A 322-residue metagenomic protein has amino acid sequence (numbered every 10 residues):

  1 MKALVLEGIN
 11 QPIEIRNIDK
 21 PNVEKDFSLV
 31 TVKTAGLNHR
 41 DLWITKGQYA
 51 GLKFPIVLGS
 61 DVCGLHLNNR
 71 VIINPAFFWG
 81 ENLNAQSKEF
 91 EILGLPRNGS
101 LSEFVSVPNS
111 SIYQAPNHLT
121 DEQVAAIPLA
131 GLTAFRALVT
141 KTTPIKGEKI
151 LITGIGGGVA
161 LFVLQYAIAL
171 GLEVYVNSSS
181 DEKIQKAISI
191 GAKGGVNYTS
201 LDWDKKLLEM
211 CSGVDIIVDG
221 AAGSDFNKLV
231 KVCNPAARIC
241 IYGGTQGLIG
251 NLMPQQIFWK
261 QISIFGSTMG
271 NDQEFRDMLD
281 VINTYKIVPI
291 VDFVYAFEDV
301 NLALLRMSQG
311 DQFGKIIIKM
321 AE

Functional and structural regions predicted by a protein language model:
P21-G36, K46-A85, G94-G99, P116-L119: Glycine-rich beta-strand-centered segment in the early N-terminal region that forms part of a ligand/cofactor-binding
K33-T34, A76-F77, S110, G244 (+1 more regions): Short, surface-exposed secondary-structure boundary micro-motifs
I72, D215-V218: N-terminal Rossmann-like NAD(P) cofactor-binding module of classical short-chain dehydrogenase/reductase
P75-G154: NAD(P)H dinucleotide-binding glycine-rich loop of Rossmann-like/cofactor-binding domains, especially the beta1-alpha1
E122-S200: Mid-domain Rossmann-like dinucleotide-binding core that forms the NAD(H)/NADP(H) cofactor-binding site
I150, C211, I287-V291, N301-E322: C-terminal capping/lid region of NAD(P)-dependent oxidoreductase domains
L170-L172, S178, A221-I290, K319-E322: Glycine-rich phosphate-binding loop and adjacent beta-alpha segment of Rossmann(oid) nucleotide-cofactor-binding
D202-S212: Short amphipathic alpha-helix with an adjacent loop that forms part of the alpha/beta core around
